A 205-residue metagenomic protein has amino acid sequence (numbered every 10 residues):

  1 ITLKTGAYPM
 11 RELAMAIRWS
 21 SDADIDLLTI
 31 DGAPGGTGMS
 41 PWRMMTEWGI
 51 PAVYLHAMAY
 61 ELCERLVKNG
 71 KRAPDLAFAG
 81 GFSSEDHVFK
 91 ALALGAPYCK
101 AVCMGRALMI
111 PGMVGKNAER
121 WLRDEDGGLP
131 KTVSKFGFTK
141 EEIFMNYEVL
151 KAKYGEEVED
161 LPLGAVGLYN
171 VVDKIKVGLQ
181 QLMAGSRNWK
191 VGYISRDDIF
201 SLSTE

Functional and structural regions predicted by a protein language model:
I1-M145: Glycine-rich phosphate/ribose-binding loops and adjacent secondary-structure elements that form binding surfaces
I110, S134-E205: C-terminal extensions of enzymes
